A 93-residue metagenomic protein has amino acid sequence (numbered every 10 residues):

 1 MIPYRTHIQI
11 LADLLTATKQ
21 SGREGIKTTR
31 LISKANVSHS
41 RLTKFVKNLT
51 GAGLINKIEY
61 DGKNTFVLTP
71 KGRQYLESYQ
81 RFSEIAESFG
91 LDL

Functional and structural regions predicted by a protein language model:
M1-L15: Short alpha-helical segments that sit at the start of domains
R5, N36-G51: Short amphipathic alpha-helical interaction segments
L15-R23, Q80: Short, locally clustered residues in the helix-turn-helix/winged-helix DNA-binding domain
R23-K34: Short acidic, hydrophobic short linear motifs in intrinsically disordered regions
T50-Y60: A short, conserved structural fragment
N64-E77: Basic, amphipathic "hinge/linker" alpha-helix immediately C-terminal to the N-terminal HTH DNA-binding motif
Q80-L93: Amphipathic alpha-helical dimerization/coiled-coil segments that flank or bridge DNA-binding/regulatory modules
